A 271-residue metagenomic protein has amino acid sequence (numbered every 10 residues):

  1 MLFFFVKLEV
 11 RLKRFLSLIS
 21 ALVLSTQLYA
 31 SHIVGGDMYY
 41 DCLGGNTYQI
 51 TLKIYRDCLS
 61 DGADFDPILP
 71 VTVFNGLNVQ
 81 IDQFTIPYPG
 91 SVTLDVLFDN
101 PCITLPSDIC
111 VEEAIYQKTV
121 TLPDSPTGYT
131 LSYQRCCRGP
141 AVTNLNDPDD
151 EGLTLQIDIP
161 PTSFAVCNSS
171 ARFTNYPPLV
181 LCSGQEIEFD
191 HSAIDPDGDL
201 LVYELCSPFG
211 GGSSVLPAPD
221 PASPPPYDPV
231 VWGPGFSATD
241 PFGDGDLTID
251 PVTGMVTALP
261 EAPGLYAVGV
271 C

Functional and structural regions predicted by a protein language model:
M1-V34: Bacterial Sec-dependent N-terminal signal peptides
Y29-C271: Long, compositionally biased, intrinsically disordered segments
